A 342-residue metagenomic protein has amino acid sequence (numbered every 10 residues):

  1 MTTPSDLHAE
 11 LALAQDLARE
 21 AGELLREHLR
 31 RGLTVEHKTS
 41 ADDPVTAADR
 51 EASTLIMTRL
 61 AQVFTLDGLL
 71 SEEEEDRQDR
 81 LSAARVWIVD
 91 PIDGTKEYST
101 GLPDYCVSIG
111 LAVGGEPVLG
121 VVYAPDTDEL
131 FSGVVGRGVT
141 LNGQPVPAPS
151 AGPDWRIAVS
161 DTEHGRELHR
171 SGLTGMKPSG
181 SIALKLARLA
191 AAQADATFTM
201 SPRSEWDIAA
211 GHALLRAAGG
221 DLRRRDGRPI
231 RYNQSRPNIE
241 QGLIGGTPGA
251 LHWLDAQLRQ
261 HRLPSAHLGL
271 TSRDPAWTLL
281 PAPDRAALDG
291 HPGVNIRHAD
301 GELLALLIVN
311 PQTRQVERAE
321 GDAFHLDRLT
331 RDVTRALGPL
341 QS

Functional and structural regions predicted by a protein language model:
M1-I92, Q260, P264-G269: N-terminal subdomain of lithium-sensitive/metallo-dependent phosphomonoesterases centered on the IMPase/IPPase/PAP
A21, L25, D49, L60 (+6 more regions): Residue-level signal for inorganic ion chemistry
T58, R80-T140: DPxDG-like acidic metal-binding loop motif
P117-V121, P153-R156, D289-N295: Short, hydrophobic/aromatic-rich segments at coil-to-beta transitions
P149-L268: An extended, acidic
S272-N310: Amphipathic, interaction-prone secondary-structure segments
G301-H325: Intrinsically disordered, low-complexity regulatory segments enriched in Ser/Thr/Pro and charged residues
E317-S342: Mixed-charge, Lys/Arg-enriched low-complexity segments
